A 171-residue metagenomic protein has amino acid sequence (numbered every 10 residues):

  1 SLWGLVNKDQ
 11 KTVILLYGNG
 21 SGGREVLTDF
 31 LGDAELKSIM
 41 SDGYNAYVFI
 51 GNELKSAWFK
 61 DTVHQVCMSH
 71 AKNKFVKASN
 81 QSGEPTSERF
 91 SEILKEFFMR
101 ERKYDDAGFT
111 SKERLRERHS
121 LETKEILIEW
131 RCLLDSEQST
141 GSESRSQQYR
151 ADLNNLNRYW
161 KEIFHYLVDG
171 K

Functional and structural regions predicted by a protein language model:
S1-K171: Catalytic center-proximal scaffold of phosphoryl-transfer enzymes
